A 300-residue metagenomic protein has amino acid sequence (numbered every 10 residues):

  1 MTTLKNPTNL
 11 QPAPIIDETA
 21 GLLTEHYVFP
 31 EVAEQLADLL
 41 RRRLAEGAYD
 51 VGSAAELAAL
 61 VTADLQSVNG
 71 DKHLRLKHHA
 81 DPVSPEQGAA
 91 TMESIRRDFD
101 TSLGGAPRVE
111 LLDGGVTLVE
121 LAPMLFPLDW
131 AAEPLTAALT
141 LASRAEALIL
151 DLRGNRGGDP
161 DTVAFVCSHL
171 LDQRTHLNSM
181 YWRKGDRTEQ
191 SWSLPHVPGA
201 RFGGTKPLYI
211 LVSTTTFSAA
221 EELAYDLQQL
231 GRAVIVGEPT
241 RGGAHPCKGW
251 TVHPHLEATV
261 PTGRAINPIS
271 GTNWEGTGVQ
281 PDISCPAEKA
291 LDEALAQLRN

Functional and structural regions predicted by a protein language model:
M1-L118, A122-P134, L139-L148: Terminal targeting/pro-maturation regions of precursor/exported proteins
A80, P123-L125, G154-R156, T214 (+2 more regions): A mature extracytoplasmic/lumenal domain signature
G114-V116, R144-L148, Q173-T175, T205-P207 (+1 more regions): Loop/turn elements at helix/coil->beta-strand transitions in domains of secreted/extracellular proteins
T117-E120, I149-D151, Y209-V212, I235-G237: Structural recognition of the beta-strand scaffold that forms the well-ordered cores of secreted hydrolase catalytic
A145-D159: Short, glycine-/small-residue-enriched flexible loop/hinge segments at domain edges that mediate gating
G157-P207, L211, T215, H245-T251 (+2 more regions): Gly/Ser/Thr-rich loop/hinge elements
G231-A244: Short, well-structured beta-strand/strand-turn elements
E275, V279-N300: Low-complexity, Gly/Ser/Thr/Pro-rich intrinsically disordered linker/tail segments
